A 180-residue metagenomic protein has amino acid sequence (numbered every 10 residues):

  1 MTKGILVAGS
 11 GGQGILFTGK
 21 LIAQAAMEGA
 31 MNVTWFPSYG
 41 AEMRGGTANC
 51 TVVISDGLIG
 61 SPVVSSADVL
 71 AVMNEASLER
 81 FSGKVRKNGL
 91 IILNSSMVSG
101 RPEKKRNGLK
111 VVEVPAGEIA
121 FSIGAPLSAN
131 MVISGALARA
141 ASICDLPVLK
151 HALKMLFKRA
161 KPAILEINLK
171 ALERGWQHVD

Functional and structural regions predicted by a protein language model:
M1-D180: Active-site cofactor/cluster-binding pocket
